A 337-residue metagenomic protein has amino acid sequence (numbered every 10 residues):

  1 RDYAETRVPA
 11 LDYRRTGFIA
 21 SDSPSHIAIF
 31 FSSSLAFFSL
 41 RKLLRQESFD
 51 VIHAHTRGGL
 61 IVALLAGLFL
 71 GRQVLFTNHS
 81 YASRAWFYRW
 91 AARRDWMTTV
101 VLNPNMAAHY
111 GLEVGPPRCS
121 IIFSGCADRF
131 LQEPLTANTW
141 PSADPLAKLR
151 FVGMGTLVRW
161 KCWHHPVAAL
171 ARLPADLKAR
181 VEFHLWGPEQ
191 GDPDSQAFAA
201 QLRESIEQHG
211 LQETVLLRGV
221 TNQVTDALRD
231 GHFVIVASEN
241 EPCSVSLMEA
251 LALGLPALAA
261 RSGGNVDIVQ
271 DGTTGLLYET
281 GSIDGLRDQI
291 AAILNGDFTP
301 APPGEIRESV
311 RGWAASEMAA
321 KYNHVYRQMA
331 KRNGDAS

Functional and structural regions predicted by a protein language model:
R1-F30: N-terminal strand-loop element at the rim of the active site of nucleotide-sugar-dependent glycosyltransferases
Y3-A4, H184-Q212: Short, structured helix-loop element that forms part of the nucleotide-activated donor/catalytic region
S33-A36, A54-L60, N78: Short His-centered aromatic/hydrophobic patch
L135-N138, P300-N333: A charged, aromatic-enriched C-terminal amphipathic alpha-helix characteristic of glycosyltransferases across folds
V158-R172, A197: A conserved mid-protein helix/loop that constitutes part of the nucleotide-sugar donor-binding site
V220, E239: Aromatic "clamp/platform" in nucleotide-sugar-dependent glycosyltransferases that forms part of the donor/acceptor
P256-A259, V269: Short hydrophobic beta-strand element within catalytic cores of glycosyltransferases and related nucleotide-activated
D271-G272, L276-I283, A291-F298: Conserved acidic donor-binding segment of nucleotide-sugar-dependent glycosyltransferases
